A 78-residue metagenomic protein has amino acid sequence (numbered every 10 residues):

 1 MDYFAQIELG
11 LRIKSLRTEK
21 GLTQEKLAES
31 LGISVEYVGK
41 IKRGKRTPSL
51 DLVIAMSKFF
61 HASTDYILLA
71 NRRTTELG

Functional and structural regions predicted by a protein language model:
M1-E19: A short, Lys/Arg-rich alpha-helix, primarily the initiator
D2, K58, L68-G78: Short, charged recognition helix plus adjacent turn of helix-turn-helix-like nucleic-acid-binding domains
L11, G21-L22, P48-D51: Residue-level signal for the short linker/turn that defines the boundary of a DNA-recognition helix
T18, E29, K58: Alpha-helical residues within the helix-turn-helix
T18, G32, R43-K45, R72: Residue-level detection of the helix-turn-helix DNA-binding "recognition helix"
G21-K40: Short alpha-helical DNA-recognition segment
D51-Y66: DNA major-groove recognition helix of helix-turn-helix/homeodomain DNA-binding modules
